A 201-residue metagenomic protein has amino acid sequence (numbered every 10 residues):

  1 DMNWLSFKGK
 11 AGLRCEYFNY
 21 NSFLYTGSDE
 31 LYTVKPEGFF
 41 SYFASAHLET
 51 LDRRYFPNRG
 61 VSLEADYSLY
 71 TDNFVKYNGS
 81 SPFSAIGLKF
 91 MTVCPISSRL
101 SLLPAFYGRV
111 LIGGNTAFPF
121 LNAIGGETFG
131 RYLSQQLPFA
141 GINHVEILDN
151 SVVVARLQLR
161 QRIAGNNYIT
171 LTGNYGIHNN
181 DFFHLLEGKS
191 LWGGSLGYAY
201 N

Functional and structural regions predicted by a protein language model:
D1-S97, N174-D181, G188-S190: Transmembrane beta-strand segments of outer-membrane beta-barrel domains in Gram-negative and organellar OMPs
K35, A85, T128-F129, S195-G197: Short alpha-helical linear motifs
F43-H47, L51-A164: C-terminal outer-membrane beta-barrel translocator/porin domains of Gram-negative envelope proteins and their
S98-L100, N167, Y198-Y200: Secondary-structure boundary/capping motif
N143-L148, F182-G188: Short, contiguous acidic/charged loop-to-helix segments that flank catalytic cores in large enzymes
N150, G165-L171, N180-H184: Extended hydrophobic-aromatic, low-complexity segments
R162, T172-G176, G197-N201: Short, loop-centered acidic/histidine patches that primarily coordinate divalent metals
L186-N201: C-terminal beta-signal and terminal closure region of outer-membrane beta-barrel proteins
